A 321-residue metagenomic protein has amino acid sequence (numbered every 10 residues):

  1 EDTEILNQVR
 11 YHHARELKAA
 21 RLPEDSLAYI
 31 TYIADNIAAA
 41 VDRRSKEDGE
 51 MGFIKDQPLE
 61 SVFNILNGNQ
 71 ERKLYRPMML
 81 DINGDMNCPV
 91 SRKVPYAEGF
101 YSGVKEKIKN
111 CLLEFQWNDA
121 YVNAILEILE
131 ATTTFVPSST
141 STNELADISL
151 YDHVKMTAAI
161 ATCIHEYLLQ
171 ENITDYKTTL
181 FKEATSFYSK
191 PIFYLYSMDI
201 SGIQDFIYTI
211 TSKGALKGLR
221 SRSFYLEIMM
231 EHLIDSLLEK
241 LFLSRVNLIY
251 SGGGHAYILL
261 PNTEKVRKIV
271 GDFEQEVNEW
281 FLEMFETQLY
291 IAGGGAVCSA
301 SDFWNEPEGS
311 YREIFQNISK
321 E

Functional and structural regions predicted by a protein language model:
E1-D2, L6, A14-E321: Regulatory and interdomain segments flanking nucleotide-handling catalytic cores in signaling/defense enzymes
